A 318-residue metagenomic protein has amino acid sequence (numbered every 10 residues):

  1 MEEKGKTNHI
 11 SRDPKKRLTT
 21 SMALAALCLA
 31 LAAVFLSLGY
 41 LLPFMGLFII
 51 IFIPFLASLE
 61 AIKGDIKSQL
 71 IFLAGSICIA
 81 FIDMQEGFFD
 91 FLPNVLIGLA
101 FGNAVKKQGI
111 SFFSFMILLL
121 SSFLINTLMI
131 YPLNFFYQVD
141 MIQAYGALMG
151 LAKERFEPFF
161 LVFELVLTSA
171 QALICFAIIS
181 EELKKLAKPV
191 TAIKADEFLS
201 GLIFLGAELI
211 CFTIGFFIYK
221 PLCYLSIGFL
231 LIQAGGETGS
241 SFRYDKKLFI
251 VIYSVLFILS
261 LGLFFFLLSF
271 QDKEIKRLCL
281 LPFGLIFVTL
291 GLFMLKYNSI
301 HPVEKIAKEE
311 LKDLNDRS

Functional and structural regions predicted by a protein language model:
E2-F72: Hydrophobic transmembrane alpha-helices
A23-L29, L92-L133, S269: Short helix-perturbing small/polar motifs within transmembrane alpha-helices
L38-G46, S76-V105: Interfacial aromatic-anchored transmembrane helix boundaries in multi-pass membrane proteins
S114-Y224: Membrane-embedded alpha-helical hairpins and interfacial helices in multi-pass inner-membrane proteins
I130-D140, T213, F257-I275: Hydrophobic alpha-helical transmembrane segments in multi-pass integral membrane proteins
L205, F217-E237, F242-K247: Small-residue-rich helix-loop
I227, E274-M294: Small-residue-rich transmembrane alpha-helices that serve as helix-helix interface/gating elements in multipass
Y297-S318: Short, highly charged, low-complexity non-transmembrane loops/tails of multi-pass membrane proteins
